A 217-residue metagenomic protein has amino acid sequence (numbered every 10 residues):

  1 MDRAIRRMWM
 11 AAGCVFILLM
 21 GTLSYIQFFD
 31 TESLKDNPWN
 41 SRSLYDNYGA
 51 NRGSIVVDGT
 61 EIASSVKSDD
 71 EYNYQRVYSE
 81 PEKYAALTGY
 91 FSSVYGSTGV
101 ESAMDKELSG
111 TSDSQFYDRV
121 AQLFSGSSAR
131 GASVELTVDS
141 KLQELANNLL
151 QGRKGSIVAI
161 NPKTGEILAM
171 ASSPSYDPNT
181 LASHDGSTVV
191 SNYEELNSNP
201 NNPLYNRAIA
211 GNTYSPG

Functional and structural regions predicted by a protein language model:
M1-S156, A171-I209: Extracytoplasmic/periplasmic proteins that interact with beta-lactams or build/remodel peptidoglycan
S156-P162: Surface-exposed patches in mature extracellular/periplasmic domains of secreted proteins
I209-G217: Active-site-proximal helix/loop microenvironment of the serine DD-peptidase/beta-lactamase transpeptidase fold
